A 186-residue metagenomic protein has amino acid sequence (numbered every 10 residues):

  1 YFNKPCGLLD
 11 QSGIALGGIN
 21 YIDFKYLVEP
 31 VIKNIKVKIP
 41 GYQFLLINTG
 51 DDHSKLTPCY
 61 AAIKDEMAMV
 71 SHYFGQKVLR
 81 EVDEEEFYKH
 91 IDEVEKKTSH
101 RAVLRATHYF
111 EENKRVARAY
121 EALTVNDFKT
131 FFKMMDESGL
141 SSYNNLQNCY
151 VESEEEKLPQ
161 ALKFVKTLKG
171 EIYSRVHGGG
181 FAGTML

Functional and structural regions predicted by a protein language model:
F2, G13-R175: C-terminal nucleotide
C6-G7: Acidic/histidine-rich catalytic neighborhood of metal-dependent amide-processing enzymes
G178-G180: A short acidic Gly-Thr/Ser loop motif
A182-L186: Short, small-residue alpha-helix embedded
